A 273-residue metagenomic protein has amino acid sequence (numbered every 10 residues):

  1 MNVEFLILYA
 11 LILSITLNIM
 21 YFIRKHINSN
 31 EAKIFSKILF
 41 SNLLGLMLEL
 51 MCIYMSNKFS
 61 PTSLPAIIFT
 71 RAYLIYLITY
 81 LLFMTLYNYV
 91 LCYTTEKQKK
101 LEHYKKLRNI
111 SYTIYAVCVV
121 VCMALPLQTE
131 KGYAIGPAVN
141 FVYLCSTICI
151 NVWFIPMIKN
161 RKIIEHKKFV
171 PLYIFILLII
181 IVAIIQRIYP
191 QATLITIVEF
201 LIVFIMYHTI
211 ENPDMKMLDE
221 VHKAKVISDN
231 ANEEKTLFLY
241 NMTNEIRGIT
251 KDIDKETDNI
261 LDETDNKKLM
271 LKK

Functional and structural regions predicted by a protein language model:
M1-I12, I114-I155, Q186-I188, A192: Extracellular-loop-to-transmembrane junctions of the mid-late helices
F5-Y89, R108-A124, L172-R187: Hydrophobic alpha-helical transmembrane segments of multi-pass membrane proteins
F22-S36, C92-L107, M157-K168: Membrane-interface helix-boundary motifs at transmembrane edges
T62-A72, K131-F141, L194-E199: Non-cytosolic membrane-interface motifs at loop->transmembrane helix junctions
E102-I114, Y133-A138, V142-K159, H166-I179: Alpha-helical transmembrane segments of integral membrane proteins
P156-V221: Interfacial "cap-and-anchor" motif at the non-cytosolic start of specific transmembrane alpha-helices
A224-D262, N266: Primarily the dimerization/phosphotransfer
